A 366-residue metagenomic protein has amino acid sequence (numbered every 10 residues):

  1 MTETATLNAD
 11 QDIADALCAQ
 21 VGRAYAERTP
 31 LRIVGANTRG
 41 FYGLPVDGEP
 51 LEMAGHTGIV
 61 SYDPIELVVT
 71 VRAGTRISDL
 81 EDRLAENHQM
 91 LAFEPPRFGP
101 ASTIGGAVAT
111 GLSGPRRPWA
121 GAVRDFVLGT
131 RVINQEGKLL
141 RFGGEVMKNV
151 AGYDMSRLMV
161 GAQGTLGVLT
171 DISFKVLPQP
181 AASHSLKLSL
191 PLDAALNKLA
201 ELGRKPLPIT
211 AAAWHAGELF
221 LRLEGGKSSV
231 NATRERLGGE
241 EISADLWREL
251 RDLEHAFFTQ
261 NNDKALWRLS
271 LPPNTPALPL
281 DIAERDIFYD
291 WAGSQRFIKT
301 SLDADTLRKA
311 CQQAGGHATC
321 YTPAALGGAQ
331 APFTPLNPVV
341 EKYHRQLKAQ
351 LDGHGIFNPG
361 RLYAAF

Functional and structural regions predicted by a protein language model:
T2-I33, M53-P100, V108, L112-G144 (+1 more regions): N-terminal glycine-rich flavin-associated loop
R32-I33, T210-H215, I287-W291, C320: Short beta-strand
G35, L221, I298: Residue-level signal for inorganic ion chemistry
R39-G43: Short N-terminal binding/cap micro-motifs at the start of the first secondary-structure element
L44-D47, G99, E240-F366: Conserved glycine-rich FAD pyrophosphate-binding loop
V46, P64-I65, N134-E136, H215-G217 (+1 more regions): Short acidic-glycine loop/turn motifs at beta-strand connectors
S78-L80, D193-K198, S228-E235, N274-A283 (+1 more regions): Short, conserved charged micro-motifs
A109, L128-D263: C-terminal substrate-binding/cap subdomain adjacent to the FAD-binding core in PCMH-type and related FAD-linked
